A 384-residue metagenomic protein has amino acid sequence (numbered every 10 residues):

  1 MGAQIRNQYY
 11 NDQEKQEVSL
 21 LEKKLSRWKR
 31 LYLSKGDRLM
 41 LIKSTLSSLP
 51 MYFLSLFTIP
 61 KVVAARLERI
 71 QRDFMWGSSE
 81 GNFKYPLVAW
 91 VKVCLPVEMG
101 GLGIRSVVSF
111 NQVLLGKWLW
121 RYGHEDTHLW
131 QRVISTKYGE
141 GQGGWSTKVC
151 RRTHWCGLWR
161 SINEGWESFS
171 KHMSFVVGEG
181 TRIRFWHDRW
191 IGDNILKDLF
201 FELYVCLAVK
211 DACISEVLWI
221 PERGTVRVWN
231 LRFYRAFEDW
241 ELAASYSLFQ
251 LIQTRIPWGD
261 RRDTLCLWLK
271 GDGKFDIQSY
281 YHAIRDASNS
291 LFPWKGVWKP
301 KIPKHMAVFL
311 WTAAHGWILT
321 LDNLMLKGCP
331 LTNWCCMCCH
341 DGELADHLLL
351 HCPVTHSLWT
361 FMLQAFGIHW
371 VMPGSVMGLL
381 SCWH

Functional and structural regions predicted by a protein language model:
M1-H384: A helix-boundary/hinge signal
